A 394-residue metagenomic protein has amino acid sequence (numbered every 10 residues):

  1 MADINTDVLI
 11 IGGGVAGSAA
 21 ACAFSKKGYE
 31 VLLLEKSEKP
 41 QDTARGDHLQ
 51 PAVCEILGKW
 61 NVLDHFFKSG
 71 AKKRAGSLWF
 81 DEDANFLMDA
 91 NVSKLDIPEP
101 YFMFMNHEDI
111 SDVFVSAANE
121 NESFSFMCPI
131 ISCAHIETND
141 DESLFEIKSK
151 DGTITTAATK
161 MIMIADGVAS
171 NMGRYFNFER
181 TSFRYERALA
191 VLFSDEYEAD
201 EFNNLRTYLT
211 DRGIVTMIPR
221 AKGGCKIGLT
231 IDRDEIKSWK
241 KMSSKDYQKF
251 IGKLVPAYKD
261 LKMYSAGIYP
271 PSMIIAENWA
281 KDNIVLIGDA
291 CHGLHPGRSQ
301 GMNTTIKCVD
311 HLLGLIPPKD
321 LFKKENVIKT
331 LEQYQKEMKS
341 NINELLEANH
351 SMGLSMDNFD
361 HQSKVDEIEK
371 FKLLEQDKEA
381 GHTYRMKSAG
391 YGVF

Functional and structural regions predicted by a protein language model:
A2-G14: Beta1/beta-strand and adjacent pyrophosphate-binding region of the FAD-binding site in flavoprotein oxidoreductases
A2-N5, E55-Y175, F183-V191, S244 (+1 more regions): Conserved N-terminal helical subregion
G17-S18: N-terminal Rossmann-fold NAD(P) dinucleotide-binding loop
S25-R45: Glycine-rich FAD pyrophosphate-binding loop
E38-G58: Conserved N-terminal glycine-rich FAD pyrophosphate-binding loop of Rossmann-like flavoproteins
A134, D140-K148, I154-T156, M161-P271 (+1 more regions): Conserved FAD-binding catalytic core of PHBH/FMO-like flavoproteins
E235-N326: FAD/FMN-dependent oxidoreductases across multiple families
G314-F394: C-terminal helical "tail/cap" subdomain of flavin- and related membrane-associated enzymes
